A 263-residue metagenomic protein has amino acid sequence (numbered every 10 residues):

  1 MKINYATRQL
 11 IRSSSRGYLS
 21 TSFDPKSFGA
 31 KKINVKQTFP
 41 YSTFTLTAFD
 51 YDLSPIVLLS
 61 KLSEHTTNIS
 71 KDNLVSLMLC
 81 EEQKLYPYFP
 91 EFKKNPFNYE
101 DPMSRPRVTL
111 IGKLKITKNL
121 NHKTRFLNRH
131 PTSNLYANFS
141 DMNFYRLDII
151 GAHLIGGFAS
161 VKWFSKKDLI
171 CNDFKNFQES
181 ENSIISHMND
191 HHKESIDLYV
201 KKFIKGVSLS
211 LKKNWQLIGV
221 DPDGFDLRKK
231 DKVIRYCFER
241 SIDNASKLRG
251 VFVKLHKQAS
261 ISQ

Functional and structural regions predicted by a protein language model:
M1-Q263: Binding-site signature for planar aromatic cofactors or substrates
